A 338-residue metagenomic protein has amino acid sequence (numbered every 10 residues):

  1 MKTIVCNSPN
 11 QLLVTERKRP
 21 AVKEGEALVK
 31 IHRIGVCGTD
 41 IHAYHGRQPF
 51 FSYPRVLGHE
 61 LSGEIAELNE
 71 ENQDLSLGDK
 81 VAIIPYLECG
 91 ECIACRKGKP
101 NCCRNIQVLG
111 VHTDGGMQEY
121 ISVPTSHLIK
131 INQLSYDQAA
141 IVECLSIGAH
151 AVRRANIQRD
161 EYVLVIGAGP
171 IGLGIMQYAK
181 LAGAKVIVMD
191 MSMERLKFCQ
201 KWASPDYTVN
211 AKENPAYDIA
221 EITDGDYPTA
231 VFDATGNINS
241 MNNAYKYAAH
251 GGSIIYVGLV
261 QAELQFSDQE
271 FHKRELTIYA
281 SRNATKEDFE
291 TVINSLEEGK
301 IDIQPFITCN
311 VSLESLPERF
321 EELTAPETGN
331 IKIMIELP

Functional and structural regions predicted by a protein language model:
P20-I34, R47-I93, N132-L134: Glycine-rich beta-strand-centered segment in the early N-terminal region that forms part of a ligand/cofactor-binding
A82, F232, I255: N-terminal Rossmann-like NAD(P) cofactor-binding module of classical short-chain dehydrogenase/reductase
C89-I166: NAD(P)H dinucleotide-binding glycine-rich loop of Rossmann-like/cofactor-binding domains, especially the beta1-alpha1
L134-E213: Mid-domain Rossmann-like dinucleotide-binding core that forms the NAD(H)/NADP(H) cofactor-binding site
P215-G225: Short amphipathic alpha-helix with an adjacent loop that forms part of the alpha/beta core around
I238-E298, E336-P338: Glycine-rich phosphate-binding loop and adjacent beta-alpha segment of Rossmann(oid) nucleotide-cofactor-binding
N242-Y245, K286-P338: C-terminal hydrophobic helical "lid"/dimerization subdomain of Rossmann-like NAD(P)H-dependent oxidoreductases
